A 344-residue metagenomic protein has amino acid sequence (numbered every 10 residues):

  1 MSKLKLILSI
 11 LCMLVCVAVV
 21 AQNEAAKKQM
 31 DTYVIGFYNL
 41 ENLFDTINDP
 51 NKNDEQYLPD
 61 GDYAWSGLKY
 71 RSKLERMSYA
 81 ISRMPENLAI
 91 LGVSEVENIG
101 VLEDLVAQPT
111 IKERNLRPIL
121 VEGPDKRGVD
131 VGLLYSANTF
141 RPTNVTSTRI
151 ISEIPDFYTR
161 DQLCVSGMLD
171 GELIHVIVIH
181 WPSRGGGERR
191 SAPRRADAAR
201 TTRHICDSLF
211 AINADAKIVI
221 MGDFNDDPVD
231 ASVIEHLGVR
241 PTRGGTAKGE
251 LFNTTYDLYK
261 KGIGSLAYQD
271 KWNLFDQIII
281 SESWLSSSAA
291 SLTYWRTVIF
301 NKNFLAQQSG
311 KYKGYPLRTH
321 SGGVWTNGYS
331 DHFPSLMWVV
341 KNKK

Functional and structural regions predicted by a protein language model:
M1-A26: Bacterial Sec-dependent N-terminal signal peptides
A21-K27, S208-I218, D226-K344: Metal-dependent phosphoester-hydrolase catalytic domains
A21-N115, I119-V131, K302-G314, V340-K344: N-terminal, active-site-proximal structural segment of metallo-dependent hydrolase catalytic domains
E24, G61-L68, N87-V93, L120-V121 (+5 more regions): Second-shell loop/turn segments in exported
Y38-L40, Y70, M77-L102, V176 (+4 more regions): Active-site beta-strand/loop signature of hydrolases that rely on acidic residues for catalysis
N51, D170-R200, H204: Metal-dependent phosphoester/phosphodiester hydrolase catalytic core
V96-H175, I179-P182: Structured beta-strand-rich core segments of catalytic domains in phosphoester-bond hydrolases
G100-E103, R127-D130, G185-E188, D227-S232 (+1 more regions): Extracytoplasmic/secreted cell-surface and envelope-processing proteins
